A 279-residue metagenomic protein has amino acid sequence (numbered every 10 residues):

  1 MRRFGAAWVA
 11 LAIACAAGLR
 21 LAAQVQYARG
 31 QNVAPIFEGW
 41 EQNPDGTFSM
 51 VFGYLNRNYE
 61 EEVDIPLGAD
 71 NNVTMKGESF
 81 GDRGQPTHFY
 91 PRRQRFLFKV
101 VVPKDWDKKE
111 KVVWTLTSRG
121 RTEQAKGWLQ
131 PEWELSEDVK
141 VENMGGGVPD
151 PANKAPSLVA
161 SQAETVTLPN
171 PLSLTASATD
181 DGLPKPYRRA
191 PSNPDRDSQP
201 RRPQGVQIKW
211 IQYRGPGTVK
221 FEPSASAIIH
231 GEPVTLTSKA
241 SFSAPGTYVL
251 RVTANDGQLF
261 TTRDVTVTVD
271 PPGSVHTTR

Functional and structural regions predicted by a protein language model:
F37-G39, S161-V166: Short beta-strand segments of immunoglobulin-like
Q42, H230, T237-A244: Residue-level recognition of secondary-structure-to-loop junctions
G46, Q94, K104-E110, P169-N170 (+1 more regions): Short tyrosine-centred short linear motifs in exposed loops/low-complexity segments
P131-E164, L172, P184, G273: Proline-centered linker/hinge motifs at extracellular inter-domain junctions
S192-K209: Solvent-exposed loop segments of extracellular immunoglobulin-like
N255-L259: Short, solvent-exposed loop/turn segments at the edges of extracellular beta-sandwich modules
T261-P271: C-terminal edge beta-strand
